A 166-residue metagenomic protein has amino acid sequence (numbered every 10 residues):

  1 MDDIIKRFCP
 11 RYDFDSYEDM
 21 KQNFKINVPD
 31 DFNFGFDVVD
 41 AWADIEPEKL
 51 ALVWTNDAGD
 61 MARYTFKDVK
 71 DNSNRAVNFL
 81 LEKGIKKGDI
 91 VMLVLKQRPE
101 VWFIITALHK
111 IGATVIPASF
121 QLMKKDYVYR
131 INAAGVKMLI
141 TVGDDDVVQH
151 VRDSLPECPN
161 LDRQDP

Functional and structural regions predicted by a protein language model:
M1-Y64, D68-L81, E157: N-lobe entry segment of adenylate-forming
D3-I4, E82, F103-T106, K110-P166: Structural core segment of the AMP-binding/adenylate-forming
F32, A58, P99, D144-D145: Residues that cap or initiate secondary-structure elements
V39-W42, V69, S73, V91 (+3 more regions): Adenylate-forming
P47-K49, G88, L161: A general structural motif
G59-Y64, N78-L122: Conserved AMP-binding/adenylate-forming
